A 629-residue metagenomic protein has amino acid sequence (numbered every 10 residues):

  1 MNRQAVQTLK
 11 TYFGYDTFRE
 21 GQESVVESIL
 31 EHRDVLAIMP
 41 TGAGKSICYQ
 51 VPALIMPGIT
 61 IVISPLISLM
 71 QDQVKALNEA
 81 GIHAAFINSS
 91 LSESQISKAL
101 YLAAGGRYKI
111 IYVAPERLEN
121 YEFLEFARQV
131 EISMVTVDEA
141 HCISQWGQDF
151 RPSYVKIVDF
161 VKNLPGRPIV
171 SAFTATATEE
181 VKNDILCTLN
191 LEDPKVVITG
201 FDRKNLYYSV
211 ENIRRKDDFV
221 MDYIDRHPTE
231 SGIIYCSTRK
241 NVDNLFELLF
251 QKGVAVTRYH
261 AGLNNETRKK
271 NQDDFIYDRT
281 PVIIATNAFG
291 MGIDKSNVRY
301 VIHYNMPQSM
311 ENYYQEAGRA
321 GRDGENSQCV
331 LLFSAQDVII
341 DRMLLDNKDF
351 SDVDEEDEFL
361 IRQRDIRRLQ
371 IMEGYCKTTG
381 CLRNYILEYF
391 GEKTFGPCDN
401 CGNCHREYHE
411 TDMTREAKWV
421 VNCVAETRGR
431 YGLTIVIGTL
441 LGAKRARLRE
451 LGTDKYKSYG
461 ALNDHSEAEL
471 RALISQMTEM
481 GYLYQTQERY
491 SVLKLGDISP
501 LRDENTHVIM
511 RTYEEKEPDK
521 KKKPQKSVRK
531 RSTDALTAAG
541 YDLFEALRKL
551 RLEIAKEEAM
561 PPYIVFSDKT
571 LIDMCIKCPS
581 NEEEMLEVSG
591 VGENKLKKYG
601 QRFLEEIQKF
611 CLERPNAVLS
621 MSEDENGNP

Functional and structural regions predicted by a protein language model:
N2-A5, I340, V353-E355, R364-I366 (+2 more regions): Accessory DNA-binding and partner-docking regions appended to nucleic-acid-acting proteins, especially the terminal
R3-Y12, D16, E20, S24-S46 (+5 more regions): Helicase motor core with emphasis on the C-terminal RecA-like subdomain
S28, H303, Y375, D573-M574: Short alpha-helical segment immediately N-terminal to, or the first helix within, an HTH/HTH-like DNA-binding domain
S68: Conserved Rossmann-like nucleotide-cofactor binding loop
L91, F173-A177, N212, L360-R364 (+5 more regions): Catalytic cores of large soluble enzymes that bind and process phosphate-bearing ligands
L360-F390: Short, charged low-complexity linear segments at domain edges
